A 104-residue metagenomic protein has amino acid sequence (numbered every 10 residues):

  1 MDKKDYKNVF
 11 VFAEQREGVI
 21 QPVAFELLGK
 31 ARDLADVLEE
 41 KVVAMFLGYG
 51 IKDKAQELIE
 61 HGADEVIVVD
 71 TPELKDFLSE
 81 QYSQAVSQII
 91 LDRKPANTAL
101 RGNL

Functional and structural regions predicted by a protein language model:
M1-L104: N-terminal glycine-rich FAD/FM-binding segment characteristic of electron-transfer flavoproteins
